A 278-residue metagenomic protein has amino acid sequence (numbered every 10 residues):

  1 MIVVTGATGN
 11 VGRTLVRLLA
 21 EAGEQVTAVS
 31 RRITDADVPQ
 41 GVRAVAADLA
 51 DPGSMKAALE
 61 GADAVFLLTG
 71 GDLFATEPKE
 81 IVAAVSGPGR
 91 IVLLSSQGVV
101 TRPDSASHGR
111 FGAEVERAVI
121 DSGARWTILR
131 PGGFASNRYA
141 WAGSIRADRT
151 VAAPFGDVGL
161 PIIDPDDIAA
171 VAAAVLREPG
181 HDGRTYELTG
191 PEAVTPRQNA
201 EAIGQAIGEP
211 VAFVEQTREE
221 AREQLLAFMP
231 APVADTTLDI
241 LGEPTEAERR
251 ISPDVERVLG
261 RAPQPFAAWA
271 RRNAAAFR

Functional and structural regions predicted by a protein language model:
M1-P39, A50-G53, A57-A62, G71-T76 (+6 more regions): Oxidoreductase cofactor-interface core, primarily capturing Rossmann-like NAD(P)-dependent enzymes
T5, L67-L68, G260: Residues lining the SAM
A47: Cofactor-binding loops of NAD(P)H-dependent oxidoreductases, dominated by short-chain dehydrogenase/reductases
F66-L67, L93: Structural recognition of the beta-strand scaffold that forms the well-ordered cores of secreted hydrolase catalytic
E80-A84: Short, conserved SAM-binding segment of the class I
E219-R278: A hydrophobic C-terminal alpha-helical subdomain
